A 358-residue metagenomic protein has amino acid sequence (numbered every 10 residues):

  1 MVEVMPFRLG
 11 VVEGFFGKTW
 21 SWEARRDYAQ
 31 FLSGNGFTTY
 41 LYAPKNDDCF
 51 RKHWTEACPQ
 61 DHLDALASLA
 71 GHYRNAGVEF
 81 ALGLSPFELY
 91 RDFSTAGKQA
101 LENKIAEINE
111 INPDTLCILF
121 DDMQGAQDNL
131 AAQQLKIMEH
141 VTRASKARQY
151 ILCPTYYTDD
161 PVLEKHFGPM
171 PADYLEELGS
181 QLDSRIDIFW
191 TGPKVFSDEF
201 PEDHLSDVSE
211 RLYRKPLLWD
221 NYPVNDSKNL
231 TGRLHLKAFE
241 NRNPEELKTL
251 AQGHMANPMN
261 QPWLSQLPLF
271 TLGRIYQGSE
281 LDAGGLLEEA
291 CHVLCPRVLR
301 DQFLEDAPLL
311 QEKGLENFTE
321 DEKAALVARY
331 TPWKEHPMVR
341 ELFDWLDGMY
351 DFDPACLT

Functional and structural regions predicted by a protein language model:
M1-L9: N-terminal carbohydrate-binding accessory modules
L9-I188: Aromatic-lined carbohydrate-binding surfaces of glycoside hydrolases
V12-G14, Q124-Y276: Catalytic-core regions of glycoside hydrolase
S21, P59, F200-P201, P296 (+1 more regions): Helix N-terminus capping/helix-initiation residues
Y42-P44, L152, W219-P223, L281-C291: A generic structural motif
P59, P171, F200-E202, D282 (+1 more regions): A diffuse structural propensity rather than consistent per-protein peaks
Y276-T358: C-terminal functional modules
